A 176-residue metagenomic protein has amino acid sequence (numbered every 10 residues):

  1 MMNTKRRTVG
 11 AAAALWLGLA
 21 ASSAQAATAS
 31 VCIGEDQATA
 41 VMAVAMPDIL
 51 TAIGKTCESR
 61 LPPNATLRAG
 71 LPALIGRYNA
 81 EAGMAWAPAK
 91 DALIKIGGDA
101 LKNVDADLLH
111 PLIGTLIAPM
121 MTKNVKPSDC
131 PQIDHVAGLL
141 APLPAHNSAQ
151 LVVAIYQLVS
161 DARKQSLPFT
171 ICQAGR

Functional and structural regions predicted by a protein language model:
M1-K5: N-terminal secretory signal peptides that target proteins for export/translocation
G10-A20: Bacterial N-terminal signal peptides
S22-T28: Sec/Tat signal peptide C-region and signal peptidase I cleavage site
V31-I33, T56-E58, P127-I133, I171-Q173: Sequence contexts marking disulfide-bonded cysteines in secreted/extracellular proteins
T39-A89: Early exported N-terminus immediately downstream of N-terminal targeting peptides
W86-P119: Long, charge-rich low-complexity segments
H110, K126, Q132-G138, P144: Long, charge-rich alpha-helical interaction segments
A141-R176: Glycine-rich, aromatic-bearing surface loops/beta-hairpins
